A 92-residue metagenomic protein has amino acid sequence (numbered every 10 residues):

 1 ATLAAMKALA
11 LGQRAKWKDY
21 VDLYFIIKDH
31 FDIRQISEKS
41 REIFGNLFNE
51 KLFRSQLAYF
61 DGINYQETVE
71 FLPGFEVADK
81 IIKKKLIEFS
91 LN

Functional and structural regions predicted by a protein language model:
A1-N92: Compositionally biased terminal segments of proteins
